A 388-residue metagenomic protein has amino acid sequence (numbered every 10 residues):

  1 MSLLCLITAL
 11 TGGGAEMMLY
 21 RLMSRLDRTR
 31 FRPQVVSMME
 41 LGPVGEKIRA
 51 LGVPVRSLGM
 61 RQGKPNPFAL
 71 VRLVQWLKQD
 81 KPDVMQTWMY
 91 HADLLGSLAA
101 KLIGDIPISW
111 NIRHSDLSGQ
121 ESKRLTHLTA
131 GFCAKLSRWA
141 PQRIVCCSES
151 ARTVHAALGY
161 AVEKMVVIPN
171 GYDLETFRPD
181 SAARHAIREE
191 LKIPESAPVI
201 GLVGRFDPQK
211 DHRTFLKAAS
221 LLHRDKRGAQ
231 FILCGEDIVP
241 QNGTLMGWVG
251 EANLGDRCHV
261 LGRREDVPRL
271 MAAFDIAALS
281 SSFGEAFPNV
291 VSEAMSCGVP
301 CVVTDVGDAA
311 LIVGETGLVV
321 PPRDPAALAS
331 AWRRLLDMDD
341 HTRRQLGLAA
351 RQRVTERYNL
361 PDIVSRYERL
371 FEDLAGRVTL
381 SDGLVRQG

Functional and structural regions predicted by a protein language model:
G13-S24, P198, L202-L221, K226 (+4 more regions): A conserved mid-protein helix/loop that constitutes part of the nucleotide-sugar donor-binding site
S37, P300-V303: Short hydrophobic beta-strand element within catalytic cores of glycosyltransferases and related nucleotide-activated
P65-V71, I106-S109, D116-A140, T153 (+1 more regions): Nucleotide-sugar donor phosphate/pyrophosphate-binding loop at the beta->alpha transition of glycosyltransferases
W139-V166, Y172-F177: A short, active-site helix/loop in glycosyltransferases that binds the activated sugar's phosphate group
E189, T342-R357, I363-R369: A short, well-ordered alpha-helix in the C-terminal region of glycosyltransferases
G243-R264: Nucleotide-activated donor-binding/catalytic signature segment of Leloir-type glycosyltransferases, i.e., the conserved
A272-A286, V299-P300: Acidic donor-binding loop of glycosyltransferase active sites
E315-A326, R334-D340: Conserved acidic donor-binding segment of nucleotide-sugar-dependent glycosyltransferases
